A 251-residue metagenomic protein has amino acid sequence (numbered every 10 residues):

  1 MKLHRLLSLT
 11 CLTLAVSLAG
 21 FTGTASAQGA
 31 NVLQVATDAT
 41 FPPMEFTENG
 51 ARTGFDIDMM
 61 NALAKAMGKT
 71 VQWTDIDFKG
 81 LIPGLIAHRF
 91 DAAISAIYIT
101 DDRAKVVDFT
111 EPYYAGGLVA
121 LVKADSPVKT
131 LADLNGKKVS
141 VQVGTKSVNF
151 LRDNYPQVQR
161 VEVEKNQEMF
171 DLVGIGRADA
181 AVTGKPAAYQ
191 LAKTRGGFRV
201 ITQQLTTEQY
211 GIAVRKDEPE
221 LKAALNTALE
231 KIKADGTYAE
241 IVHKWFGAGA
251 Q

Functional and structural regions predicted by a protein language model:
L9-G20: Bacterial N-terminal signal peptides
Q28-A96, D235: Extracytoplasmic small-molecule ligand-binding "clamshell" domains of the periplasmic binding protein/Venus flytrap
A39, Y114-V122, E168, Y189-E230 (+1 more regions): Periplasmic-binding protein-like
T47, M60-K69, S147-E164, A192-R195 (+1 more regions): Ligand-binding cleft/hinge of the Venus flytrap
I57-A66, V128, A132, K138 (+3 more regions): Extended ligand-binding regions for polar small-molecule ligands
K65, T70-D133, R199-Q204: Acidic, polar ligand-binding/catalytic clefts
W73-P83, S126, V143-K146, V161-D171 (+2 more regions): Short helix-initiation/N-cap motifs at beta->coil->alpha
S95-K105, D153, G174-T206: A ligand-binding cleft/hinge motif common to bilobed small-molecule-binding domains
